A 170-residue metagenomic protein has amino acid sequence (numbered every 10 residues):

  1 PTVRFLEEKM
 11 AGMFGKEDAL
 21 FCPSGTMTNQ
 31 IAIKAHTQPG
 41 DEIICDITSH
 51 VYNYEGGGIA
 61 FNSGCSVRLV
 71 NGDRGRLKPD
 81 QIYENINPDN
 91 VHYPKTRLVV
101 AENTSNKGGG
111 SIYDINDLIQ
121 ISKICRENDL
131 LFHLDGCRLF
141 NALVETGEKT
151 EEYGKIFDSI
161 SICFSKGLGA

Functional and structural regions predicted by a protein language model:
P1-A170: Conserved PLP-enzyme active-site core in the AAT-like
